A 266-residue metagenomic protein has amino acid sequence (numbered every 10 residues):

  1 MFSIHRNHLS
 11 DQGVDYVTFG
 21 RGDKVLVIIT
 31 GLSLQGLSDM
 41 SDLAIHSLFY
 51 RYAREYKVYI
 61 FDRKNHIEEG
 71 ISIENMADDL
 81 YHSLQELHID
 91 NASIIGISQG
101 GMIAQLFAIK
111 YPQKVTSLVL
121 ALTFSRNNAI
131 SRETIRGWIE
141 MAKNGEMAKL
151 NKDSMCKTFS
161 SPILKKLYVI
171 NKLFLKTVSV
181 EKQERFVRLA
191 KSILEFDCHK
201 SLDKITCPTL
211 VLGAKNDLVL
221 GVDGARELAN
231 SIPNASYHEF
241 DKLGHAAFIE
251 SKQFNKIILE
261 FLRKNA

Functional and structural regions predicted by a protein language model:
H8-I67: Conserved HGGG/HGGXW glycine-rich cap/lid loop of the alpha/beta-hydrolase fold
N75-A92: Conserved acidic catalytic loop of the alpha/beta-hydrolase fold
G96-G100, A104: Gly/Ala-rich beta-loop-alpha elbow adjacent to hydrolase catalytic centers
M102, I109, T116-G145: Flexible "cap/lid" loop of the alpha/beta hydrolase fold
A129-R132, K149-S201: Conserved alpha/beta-hydrolase catalytic His-Asp/Glu region
I205, V211-G213, D217: Short beta-strand/loop motif that positions the catalytic acidic residue of the alpha/beta-hydrolase fold
L218-G224: Conserved alpha/beta-hydrolase "acid-adjacent" motif
L243-N255: Catalytic histidine-centered segment of alpha/beta-hydrolase-like enzymes
